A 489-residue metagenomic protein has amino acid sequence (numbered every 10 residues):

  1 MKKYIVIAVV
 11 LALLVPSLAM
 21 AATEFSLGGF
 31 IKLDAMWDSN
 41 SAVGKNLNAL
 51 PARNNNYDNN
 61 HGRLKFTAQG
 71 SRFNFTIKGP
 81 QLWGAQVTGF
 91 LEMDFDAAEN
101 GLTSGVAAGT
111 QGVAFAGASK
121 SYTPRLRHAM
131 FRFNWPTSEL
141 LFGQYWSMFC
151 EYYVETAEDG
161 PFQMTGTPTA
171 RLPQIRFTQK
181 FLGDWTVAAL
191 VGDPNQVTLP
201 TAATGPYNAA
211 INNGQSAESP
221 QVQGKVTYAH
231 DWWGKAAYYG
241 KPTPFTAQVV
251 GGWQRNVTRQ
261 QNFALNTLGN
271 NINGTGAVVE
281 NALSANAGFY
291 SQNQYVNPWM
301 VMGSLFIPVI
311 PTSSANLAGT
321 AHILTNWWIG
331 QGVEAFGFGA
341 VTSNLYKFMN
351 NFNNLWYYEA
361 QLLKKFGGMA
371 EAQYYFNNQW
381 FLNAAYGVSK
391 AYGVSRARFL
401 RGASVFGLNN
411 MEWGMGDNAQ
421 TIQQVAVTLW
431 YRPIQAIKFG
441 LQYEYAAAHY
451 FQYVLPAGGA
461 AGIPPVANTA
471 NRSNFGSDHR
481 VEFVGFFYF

Functional and structural regions predicted by a protein language model:
A8-P16: Bacterial N-terminal signal peptides
A22-L47, R53, Y57-P200, S216-A236 (+2 more regions): Outer membrane beta-barrel
G44-A49, V106-T110, E158-P161, T204-N208 (+4 more regions): Flexible, surface-exposed loop regions and adjacent strand-edge segments of Gram-negative outer-membrane beta-barrel
G62-A68, S121-T123, T167-T169, G214-S219 (+5 more regions): Short sequence motifs at beta-strands and strand-loop junctions characteristic of Gram-negative outer-membrane
I77-W83, N134-T137, F181-G183, H230-W232 (+7 more regions): Outer-membrane beta-barrel strand-turn architecture
D159-W299: Aromatic- and glycine-enriched pocket-lining scaffold segments that form the walls of small-molecule binding clefts
G224, F475-F489: Outer-membrane beta-barrel "beta-signal"
G224, Y238-Q423, V427: Detector for outer-membrane/organellar transmembrane beta-barrel domains, recognizing the amphipathic beta-strand
